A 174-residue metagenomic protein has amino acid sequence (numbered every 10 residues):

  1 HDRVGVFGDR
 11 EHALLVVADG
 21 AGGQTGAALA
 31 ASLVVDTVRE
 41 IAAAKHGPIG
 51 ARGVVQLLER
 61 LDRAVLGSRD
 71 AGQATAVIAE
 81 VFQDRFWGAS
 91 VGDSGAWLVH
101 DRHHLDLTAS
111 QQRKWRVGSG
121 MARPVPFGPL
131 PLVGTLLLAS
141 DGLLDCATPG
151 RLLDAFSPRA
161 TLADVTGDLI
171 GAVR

Functional and structural regions predicted by a protein language model:
H1-R174: PP2C/PPM-type serine/threonine phosphatase catalytic domain
